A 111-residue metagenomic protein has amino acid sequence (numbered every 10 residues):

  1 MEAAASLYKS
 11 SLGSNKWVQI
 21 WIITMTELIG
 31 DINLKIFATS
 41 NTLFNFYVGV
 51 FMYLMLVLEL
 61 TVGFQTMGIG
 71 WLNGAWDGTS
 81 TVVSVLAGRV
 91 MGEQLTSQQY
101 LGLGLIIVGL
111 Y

Functional and structural regions predicted by a protein language model:
E2-Y111: Polytopic alpha-helical membrane proteins, predominantly small-molecule transporters/carriers
